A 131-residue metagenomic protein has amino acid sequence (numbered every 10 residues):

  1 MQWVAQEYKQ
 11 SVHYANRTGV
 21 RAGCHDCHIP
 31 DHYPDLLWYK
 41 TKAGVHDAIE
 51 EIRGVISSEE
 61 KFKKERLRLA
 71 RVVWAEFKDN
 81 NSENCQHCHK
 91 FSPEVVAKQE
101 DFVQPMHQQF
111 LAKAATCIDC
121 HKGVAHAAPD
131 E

Functional and structural regions predicted by a protein language model:
M1-E131: Short sequence/structural segments immediately N-terminal
